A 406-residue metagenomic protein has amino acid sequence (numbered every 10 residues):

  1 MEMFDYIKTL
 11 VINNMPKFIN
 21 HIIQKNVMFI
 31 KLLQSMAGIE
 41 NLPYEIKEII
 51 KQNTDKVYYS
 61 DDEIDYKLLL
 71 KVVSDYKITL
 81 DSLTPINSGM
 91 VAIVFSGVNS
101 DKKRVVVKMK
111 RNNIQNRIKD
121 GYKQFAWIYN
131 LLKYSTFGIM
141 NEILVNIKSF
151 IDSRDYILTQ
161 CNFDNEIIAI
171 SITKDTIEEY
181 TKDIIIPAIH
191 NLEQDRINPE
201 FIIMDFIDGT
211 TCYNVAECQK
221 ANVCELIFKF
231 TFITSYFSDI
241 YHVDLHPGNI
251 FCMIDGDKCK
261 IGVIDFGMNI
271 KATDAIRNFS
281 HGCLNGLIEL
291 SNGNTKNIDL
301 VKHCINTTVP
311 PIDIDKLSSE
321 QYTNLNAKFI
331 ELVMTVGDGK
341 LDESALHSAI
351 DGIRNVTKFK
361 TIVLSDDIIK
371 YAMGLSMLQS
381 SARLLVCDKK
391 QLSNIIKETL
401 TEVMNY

Functional and structural regions predicted by a protein language model:
M1-T234, D239, C252-Y406: Broad phosphate/nucleotide-binding scaffolds in NTP-utilizing and phosphate-metabolizing enzymes
I240-P247: Catalytic-loop of the protein kinase fold
